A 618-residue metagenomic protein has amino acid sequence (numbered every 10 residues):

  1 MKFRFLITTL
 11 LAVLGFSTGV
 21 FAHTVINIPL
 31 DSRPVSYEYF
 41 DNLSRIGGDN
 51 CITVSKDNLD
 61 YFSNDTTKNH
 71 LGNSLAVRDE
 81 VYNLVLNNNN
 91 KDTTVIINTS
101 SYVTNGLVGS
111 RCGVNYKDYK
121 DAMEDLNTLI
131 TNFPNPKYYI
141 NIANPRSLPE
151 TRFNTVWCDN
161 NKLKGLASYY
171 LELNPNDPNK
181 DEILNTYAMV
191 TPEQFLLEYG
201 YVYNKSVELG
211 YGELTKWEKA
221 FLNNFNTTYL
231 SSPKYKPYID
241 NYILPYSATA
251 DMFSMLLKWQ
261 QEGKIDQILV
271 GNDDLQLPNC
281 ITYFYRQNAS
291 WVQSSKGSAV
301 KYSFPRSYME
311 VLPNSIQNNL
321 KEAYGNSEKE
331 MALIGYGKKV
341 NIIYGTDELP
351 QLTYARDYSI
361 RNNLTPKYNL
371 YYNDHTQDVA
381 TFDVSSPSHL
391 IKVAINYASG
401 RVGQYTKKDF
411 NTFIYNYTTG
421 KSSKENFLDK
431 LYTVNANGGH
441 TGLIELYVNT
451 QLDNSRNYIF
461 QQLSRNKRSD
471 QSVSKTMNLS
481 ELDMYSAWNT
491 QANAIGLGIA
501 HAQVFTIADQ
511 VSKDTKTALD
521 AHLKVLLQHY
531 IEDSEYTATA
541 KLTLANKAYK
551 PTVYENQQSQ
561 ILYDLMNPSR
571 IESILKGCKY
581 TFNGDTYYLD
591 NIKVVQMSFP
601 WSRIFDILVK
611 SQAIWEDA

Functional and structural regions predicted by a protein language model:
M1-I7: Bacterial N-terminal signal peptides that target proteins for export
T8-S17: Bacterial N-terminal signal peptides
T18-A22: Sec/Tat signal peptide C-region and signal peptidase I cleavage site
H23-A618: An N-terminal assembly and electron-transfer interface module characteristic of large anaerobic redox and radical
